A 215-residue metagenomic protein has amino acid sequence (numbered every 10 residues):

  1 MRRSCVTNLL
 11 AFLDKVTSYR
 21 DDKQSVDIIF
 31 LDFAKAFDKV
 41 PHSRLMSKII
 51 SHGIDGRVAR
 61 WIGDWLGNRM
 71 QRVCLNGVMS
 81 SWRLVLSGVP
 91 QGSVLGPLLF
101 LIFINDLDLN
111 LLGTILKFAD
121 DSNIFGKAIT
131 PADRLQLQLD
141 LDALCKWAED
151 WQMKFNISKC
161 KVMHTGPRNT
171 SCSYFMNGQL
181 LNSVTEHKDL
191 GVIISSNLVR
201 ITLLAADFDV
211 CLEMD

Functional and structural regions predicted by a protein language model:
M1-P90, G126: Conserved pre-catalytic core of RNA-dependent polymerases
L9-Y19, D133-W151: Inter-domain linker/hinge segments that demarcate the starts of reverse transcriptase and RNase H-type modules
F12, D32, I49, I62 (+8 more regions): Mobile genetic element proteins and their domesticated derivatives, centered on retroelements and DNA transposons
F12, L99-F103, L137-D140, D207 (+1 more regions): Hydrophobic alpha-helical membrane-association signature
D21, P97-I124: Active-site palm subdomain of RNA-directed nucleic acid polymerases
L31-F33, D121, P167, S196: Residues immediately flanking
L139, M153-H187: Short, conserved micro-motifs composed of acidic
Q179-D215: Basic, alpha-helical interaction scaffolds
